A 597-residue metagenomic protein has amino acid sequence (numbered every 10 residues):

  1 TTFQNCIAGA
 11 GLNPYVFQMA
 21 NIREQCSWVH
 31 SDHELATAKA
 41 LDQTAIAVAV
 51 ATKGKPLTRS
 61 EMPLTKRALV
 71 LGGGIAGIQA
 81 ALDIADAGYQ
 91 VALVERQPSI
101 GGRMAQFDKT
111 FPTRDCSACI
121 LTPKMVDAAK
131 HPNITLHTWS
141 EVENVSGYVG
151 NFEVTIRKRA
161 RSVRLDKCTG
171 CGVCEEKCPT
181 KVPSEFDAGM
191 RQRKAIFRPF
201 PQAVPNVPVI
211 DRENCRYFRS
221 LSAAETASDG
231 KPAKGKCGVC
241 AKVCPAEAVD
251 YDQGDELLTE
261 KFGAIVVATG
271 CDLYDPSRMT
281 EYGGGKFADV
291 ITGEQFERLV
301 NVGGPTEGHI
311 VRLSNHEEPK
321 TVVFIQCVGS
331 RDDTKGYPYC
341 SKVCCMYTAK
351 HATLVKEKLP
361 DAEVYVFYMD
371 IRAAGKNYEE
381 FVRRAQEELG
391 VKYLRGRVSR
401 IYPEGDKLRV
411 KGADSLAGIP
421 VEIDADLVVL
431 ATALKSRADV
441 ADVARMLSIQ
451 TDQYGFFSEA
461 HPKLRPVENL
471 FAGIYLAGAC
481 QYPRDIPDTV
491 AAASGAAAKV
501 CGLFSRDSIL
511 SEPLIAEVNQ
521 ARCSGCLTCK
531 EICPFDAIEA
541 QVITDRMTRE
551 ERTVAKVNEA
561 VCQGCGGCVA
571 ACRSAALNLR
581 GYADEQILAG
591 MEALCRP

Functional and structural regions predicted by a protein language model:
T1-P597: Residues forming the flavin
